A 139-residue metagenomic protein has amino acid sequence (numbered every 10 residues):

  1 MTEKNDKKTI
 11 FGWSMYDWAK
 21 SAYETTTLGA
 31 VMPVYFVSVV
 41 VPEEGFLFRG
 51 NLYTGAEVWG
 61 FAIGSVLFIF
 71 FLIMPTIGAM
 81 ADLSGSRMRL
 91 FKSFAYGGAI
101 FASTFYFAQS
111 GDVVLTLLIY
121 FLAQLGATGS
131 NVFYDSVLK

Functional and structural regions predicted by a protein language model:
T2-K139: Membrane-embedded alpha-helical bundles of multi-pass transporters/translocases, especially carrier/permease families
